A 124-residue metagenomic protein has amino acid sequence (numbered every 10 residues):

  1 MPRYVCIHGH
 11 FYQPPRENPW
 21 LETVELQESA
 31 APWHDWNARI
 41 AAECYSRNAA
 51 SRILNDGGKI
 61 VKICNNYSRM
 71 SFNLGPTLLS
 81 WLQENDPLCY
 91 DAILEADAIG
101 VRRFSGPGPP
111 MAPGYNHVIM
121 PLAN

Functional and structural regions predicted by a protein language model:
M1-N124: Carbohydrate-active enzymes and regulators
